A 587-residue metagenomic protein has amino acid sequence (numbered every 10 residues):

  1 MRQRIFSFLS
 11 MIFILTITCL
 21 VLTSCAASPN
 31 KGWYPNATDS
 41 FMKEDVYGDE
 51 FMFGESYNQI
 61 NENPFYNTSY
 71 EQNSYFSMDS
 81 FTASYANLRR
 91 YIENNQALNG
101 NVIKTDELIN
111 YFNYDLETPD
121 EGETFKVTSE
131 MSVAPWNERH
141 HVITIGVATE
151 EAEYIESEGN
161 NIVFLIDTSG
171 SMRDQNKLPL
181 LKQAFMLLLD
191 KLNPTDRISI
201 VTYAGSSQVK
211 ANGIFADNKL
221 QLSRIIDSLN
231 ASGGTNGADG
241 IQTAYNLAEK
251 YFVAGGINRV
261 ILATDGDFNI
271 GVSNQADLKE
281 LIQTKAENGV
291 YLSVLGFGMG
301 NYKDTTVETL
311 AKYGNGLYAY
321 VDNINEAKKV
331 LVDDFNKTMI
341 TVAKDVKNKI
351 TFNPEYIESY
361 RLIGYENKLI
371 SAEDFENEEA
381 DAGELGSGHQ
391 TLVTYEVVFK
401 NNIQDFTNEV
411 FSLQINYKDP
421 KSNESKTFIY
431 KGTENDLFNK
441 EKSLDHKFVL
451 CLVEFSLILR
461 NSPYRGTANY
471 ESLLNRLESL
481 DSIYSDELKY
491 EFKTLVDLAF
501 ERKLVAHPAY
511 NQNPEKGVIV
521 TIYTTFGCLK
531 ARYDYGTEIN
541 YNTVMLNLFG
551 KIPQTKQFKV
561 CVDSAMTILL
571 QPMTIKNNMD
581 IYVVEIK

Functional and structural regions predicted by a protein language model:
R2-I12: Bacterial N-terminal signal peptides that target proteins for export
V21-S24: C-terminal motif of bacterial Sec signal peptides marking the signal peptidase cleavage site
A26-P35, K126-D345, K400-D405, P420-S422 (+2 more regions): Exposed acidic/Ser/Thr-rich ligand/metal-binding surfaces
D39-Y91, Q96-V102, P119-E130, W136-I143 (+6 more regions): An acidic, Ser/Thr-enriched
N513-Y533: Eukaryote-biased recognition of intrinsically disordered, low-complexity regulatory segments
E538-P553: Short amphipathic, charge-patterned alpha-helical segments
G550-D563: Short loop-to-beta-strand transition segments
T567-V584: Eukaryotic mixed-charge, acidic/polar low-complexity intrinsically disordered regions
